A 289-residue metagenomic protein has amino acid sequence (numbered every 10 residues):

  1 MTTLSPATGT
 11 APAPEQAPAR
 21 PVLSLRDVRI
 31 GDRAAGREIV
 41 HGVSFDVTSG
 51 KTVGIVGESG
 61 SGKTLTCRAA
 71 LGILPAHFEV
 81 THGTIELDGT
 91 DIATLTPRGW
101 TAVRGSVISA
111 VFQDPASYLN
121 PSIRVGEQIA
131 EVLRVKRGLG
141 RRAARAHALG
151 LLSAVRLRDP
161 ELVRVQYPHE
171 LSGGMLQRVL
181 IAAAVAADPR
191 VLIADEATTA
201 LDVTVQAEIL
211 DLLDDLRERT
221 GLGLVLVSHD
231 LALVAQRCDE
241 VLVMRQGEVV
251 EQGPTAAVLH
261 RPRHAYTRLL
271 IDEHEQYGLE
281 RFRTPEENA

Functional and structural regions predicted by a protein language model:
E79-D91: Conserved ABC transporter NBD signature motif
I92-S109, E127, V135, R141 (+1 more regions): ABC ATPase NBD coupling module
Q166-L171, M175: Conserved ABC ATPase signature
A186-R190: A short, proline-enriched helix->beta-strand linker immediately N-terminal to the Walker B motif in ABC-type P-loop
V234-Q236: A short, surface-exposed alpha-helical micro-motif characterized by mixed small hydrophobic and charged/polar residues
Q252-G253: ABC ATPase "signature
